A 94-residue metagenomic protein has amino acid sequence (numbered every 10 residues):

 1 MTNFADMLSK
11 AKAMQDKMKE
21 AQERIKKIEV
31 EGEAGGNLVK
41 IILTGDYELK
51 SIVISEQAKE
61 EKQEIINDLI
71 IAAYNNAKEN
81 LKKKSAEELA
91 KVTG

Functional and structural regions predicted by a protein language model:
M1-E31, E79-G94: Long amphipathic alpha-helical segments used for membrane anchoring, targeting, substrate engagement, or oligomerization
A11, Y47, I70: Residue-level signature of catalytic and energy-coupling elements of molecular machines, predominantly ATP/GTP-dependent
E31-I52, A58-E61: N-terminal intrinsically disordered, cationic/polar leader segments that include organellar targeting peptides
G36, I71, E87-E88: Juxtamembrane/interface motifs at transmembrane-helix termini
I52-V53, K91: Conserved "boundary/linchpin" sites in short secondary-structure elements
K62-K82: Short, well-ordered alpha-helical segments
